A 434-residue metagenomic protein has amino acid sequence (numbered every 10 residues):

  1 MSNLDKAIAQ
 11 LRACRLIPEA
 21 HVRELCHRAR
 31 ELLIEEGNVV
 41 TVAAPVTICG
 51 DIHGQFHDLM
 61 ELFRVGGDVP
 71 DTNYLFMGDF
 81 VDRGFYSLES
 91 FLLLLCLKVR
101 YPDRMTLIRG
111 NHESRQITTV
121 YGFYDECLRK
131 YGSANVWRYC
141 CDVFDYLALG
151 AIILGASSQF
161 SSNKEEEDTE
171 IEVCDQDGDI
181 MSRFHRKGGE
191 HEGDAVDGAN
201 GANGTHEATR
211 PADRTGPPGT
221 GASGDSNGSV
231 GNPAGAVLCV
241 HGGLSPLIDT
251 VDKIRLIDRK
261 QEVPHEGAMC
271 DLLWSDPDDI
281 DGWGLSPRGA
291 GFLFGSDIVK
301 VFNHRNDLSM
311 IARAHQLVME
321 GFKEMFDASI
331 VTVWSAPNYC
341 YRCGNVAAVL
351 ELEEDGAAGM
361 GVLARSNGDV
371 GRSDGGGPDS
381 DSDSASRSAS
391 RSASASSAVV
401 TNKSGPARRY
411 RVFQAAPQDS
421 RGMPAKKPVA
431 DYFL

Functional and structural regions predicted by a protein language model:
M1-L434: Feature recognizes metal-dependent phosphohydrolase scaffolds
